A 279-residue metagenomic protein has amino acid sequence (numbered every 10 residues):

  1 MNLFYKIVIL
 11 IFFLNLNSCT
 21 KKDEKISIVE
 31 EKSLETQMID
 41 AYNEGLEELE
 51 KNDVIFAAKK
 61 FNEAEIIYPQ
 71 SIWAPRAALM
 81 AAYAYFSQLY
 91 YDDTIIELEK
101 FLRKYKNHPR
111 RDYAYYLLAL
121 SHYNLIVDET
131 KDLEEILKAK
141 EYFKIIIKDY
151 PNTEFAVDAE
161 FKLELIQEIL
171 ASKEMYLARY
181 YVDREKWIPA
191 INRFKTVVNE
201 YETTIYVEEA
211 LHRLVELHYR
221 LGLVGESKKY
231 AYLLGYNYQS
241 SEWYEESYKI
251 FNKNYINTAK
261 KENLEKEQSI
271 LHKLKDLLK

Functional and structural regions predicted by a protein language model:
N2-L10: Sec-dependent signal peptide recognition, specifically the positively charged N-region followed immediately by
F4, S18-K279: Acidic, polar-rich low-complexity tracts and alpha-helical solenoid repeat scaffolds
F13-L16: Bacterial Sec-type N-terminal signal peptides, specifically the leucine/valine-rich hydrophobic h-region
